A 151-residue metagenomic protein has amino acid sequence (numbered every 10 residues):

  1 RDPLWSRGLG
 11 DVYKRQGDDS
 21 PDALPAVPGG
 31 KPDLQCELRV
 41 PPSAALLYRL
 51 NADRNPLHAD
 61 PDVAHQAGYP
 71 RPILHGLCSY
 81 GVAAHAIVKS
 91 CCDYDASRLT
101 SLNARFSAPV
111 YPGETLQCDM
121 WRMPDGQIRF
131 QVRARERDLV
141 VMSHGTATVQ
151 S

Functional and structural regions predicted by a protein language model:
R1-Y13: Single conserved hydrophobic/aromatic residue that forms the stacking wall/gate of nucleotide- or nucleobase-binding
R7, S97-D138: Hydrophobic beta-sheet segments that form the core/acyl-binding groove of ACP/CoA-dependent acyl-chain-processing
D11-L74: Catalytic strand-loop segment that frames the active site of acyl-thioester-processing enzymes
Q35, S101, H144-T146: Well-ordered beta-strand positions in beta-sheet-rich domains
R39-P41, S107, R133, Q150: A structural detector for beta-sheet-dominated domains
D53-V110: Glycine/small-residue-rich hydrophobic helix-like segments
R135-S151: Short peripheral tails and domain-boundary helices/loops at the edges of structured domains
